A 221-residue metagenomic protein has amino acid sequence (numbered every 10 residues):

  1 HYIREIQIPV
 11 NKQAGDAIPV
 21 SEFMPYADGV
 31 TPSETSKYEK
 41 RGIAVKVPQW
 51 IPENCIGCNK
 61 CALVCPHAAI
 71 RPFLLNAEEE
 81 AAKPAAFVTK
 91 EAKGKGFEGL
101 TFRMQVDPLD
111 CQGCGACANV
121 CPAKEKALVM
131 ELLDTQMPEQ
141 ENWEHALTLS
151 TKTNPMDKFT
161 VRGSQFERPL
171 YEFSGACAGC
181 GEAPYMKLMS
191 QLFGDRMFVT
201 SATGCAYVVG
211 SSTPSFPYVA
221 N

Functional and structural regions predicted by a protein language model:
H1-D110, A118-F198, A202-N221: Ferredoxin-type iron-sulfur electron-transfer modules and their immediate structural context
